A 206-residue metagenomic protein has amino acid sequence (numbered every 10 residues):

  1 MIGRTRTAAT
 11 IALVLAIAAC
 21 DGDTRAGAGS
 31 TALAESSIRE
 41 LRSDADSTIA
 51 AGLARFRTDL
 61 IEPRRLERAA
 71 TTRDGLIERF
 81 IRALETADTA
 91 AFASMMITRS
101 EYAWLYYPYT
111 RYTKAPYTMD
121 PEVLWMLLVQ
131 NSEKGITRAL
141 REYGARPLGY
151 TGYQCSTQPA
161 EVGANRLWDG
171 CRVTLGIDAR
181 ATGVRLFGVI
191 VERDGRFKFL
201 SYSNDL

Functional and structural regions predicted by a protein language model:
M1-A9: Bacterial N-terminal signal peptides that target proteins for export
I11-V14: Hydrophobic alpha-helical targeting segments used for export or membrane insertion
A16-A19: C-terminal motif of bacterial Sec signal peptides marking the signal peptidase cleavage site
D21-A32, E133-L206: Exposed beta-sheet edge and beta->alpha loop/turn motif
G29-T89, S94, Y102-W104: Short, low-complexity N-terminal intrinsically disordered segments enriched in polar/charged residues
T86-E101, G183-G195: Short, solvent-exposed linear motifs at loop/edge-of-secondary-structure regions
S94-K114: Short, solvent-exposed secondary-structure junction/capping segments
T110-I136: A solvent-exposed, acidic/Ser-Thr-rich amphipathic alpha-helical stretch
